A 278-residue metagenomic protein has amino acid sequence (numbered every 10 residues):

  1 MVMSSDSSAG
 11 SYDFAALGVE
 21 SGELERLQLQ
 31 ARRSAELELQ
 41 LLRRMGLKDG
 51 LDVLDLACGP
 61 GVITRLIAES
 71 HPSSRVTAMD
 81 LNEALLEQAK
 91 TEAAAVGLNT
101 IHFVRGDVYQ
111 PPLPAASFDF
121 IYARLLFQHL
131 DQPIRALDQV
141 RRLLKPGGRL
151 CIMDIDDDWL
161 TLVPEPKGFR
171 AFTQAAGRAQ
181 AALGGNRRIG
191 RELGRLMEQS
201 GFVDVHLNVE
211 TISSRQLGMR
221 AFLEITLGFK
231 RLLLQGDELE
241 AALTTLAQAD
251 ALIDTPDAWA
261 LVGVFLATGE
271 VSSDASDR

Functional and structural regions predicted by a protein language model:
M1-E23, L29: N-terminal, positively charged/glycine-rich alpha-helical extensions of SAM-dependent methyltransferases
D13-A16, G22-E23, S34, V205-A260: C-terminal helical/coil "lid" or tail adjacent to the Rossmann-like core of SAM-dependent
R32-L51, L66: Conserved alpha-helix/loop element of class I SAM-dependent methyltransferases that forms part of the SAM/SAH-binding
L54, P60-Q110: Class I SAM-dependent methyltransferase SAM/SAH-binding core
P111-F120: A short acidic, Gly/Pro-enriched loop at the edge of an enzyme's catalytic core that lines a small-molecule cofactor
D119-P133: A short SAM/SAH-binding and catalytic strip from SAM-dependent methyltransferases
I134-R149: A short glycine-rich, Lys/Arg-flanked "PGG" loop and its adjoining helix->strand segment in the class I
C151-L217, L232-Q235: Conserved catalytic/acceptor-binding region of the Class I
